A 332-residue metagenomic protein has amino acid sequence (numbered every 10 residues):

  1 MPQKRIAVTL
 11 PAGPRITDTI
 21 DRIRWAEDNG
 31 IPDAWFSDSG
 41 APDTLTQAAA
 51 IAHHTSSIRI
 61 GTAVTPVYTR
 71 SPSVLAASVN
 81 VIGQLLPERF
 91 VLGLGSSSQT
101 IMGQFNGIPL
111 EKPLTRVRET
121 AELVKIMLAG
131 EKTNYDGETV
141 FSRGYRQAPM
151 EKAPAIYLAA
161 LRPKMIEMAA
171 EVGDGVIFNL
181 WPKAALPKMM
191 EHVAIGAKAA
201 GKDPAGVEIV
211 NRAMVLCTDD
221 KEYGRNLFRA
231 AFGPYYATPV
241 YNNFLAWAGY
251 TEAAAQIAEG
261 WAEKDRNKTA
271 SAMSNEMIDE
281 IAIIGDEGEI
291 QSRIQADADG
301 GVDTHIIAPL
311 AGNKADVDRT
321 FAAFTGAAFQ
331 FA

Functional and structural regions predicted by a protein language model:
M1-A332: Active-site-adjacent structural elements that line small-molecule/cofactor binding pockets in enzymes
